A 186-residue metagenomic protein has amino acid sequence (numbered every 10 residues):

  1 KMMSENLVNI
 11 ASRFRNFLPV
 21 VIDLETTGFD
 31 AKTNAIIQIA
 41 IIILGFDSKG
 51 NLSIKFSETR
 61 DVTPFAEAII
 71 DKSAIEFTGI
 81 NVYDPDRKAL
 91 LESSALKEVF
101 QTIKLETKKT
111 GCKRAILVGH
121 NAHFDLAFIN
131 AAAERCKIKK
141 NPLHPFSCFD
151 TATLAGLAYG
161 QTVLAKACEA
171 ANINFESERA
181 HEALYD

Functional and structural regions predicted by a protein language model:
S4-H123, N174, H181: Conserved non-catalytic scaffold segment of RNase H-like nuclease domains
D23-E25, D125, D150, D186: Acidic active-site catalytic centers that drive phospho-/nucleotidyl reactions and related ester hydrolyses
N34-I37, A131-R135: Short, glycine/charged-enriched secondary-structure capping and boundary segments
E76, E134, G156, E169: Short polybasic/polar patches that bind polyanions
C112, I116-H123, A127-A133, V163-D186: Acidic, Mg2+-coordinating catalytic module of metal-dependent nucleases/exonucleases that use a two-metal-ion mechanism
I116-G119, F146-D150: Extended hydrophobic secondary-structure segments that form protein cores and membrane-embedded regions
R135-H144: A short alpha->loop->secondary-structure connector
S147-T162: Short alpha-helix plus adjacent loop in nuclease-associated cores
